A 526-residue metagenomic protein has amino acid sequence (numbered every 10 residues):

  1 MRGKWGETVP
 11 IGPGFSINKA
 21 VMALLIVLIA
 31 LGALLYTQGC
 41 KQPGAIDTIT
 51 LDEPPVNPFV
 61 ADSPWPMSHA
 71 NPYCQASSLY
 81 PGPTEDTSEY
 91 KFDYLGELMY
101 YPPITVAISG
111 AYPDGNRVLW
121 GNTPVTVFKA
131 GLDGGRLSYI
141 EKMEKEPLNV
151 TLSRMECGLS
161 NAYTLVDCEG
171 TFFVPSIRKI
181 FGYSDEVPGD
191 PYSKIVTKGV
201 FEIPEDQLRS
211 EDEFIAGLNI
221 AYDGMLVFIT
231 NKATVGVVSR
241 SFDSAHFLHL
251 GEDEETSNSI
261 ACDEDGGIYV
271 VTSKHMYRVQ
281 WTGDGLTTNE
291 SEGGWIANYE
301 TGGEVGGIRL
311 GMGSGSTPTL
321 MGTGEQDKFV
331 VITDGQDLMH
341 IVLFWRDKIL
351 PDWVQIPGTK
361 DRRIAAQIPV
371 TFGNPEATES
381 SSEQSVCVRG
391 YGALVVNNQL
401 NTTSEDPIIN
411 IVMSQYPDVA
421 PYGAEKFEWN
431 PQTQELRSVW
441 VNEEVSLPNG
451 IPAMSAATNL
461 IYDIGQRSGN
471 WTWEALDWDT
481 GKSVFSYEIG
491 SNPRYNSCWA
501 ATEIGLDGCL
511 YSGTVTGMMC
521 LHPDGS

Functional and structural regions predicted by a protein language model:
R2-K145, E169, D524-S526: Sequence/structural signature of beta-propeller modules and their immediately flanking N-terminal secretory/stalk
Y101-G115, S153-E169, L208-Y222, T256-E264 (+5 more regions): Structural signature of eukaryotic scaffold interfaces centered on beta-propeller domains
I104-S109, V118, P124, D133-R178 (+2 more regions): Blade-loop segments of beta-propeller domains
P124-G135, I177-G189, K232-V238, K274-Q280 (+4 more regions): Structural motif
N149-L159, R178, D185-Y222, T230-K232 (+2 more regions): Asp-box/WD-like beta-propeller blade repeats and closely related beta-sheet repeat scaffolds
F329, S382-Y487: Loop/turn-rich, solvent-exposed surfaces of beta-rich toroidal or solenoidal domains
A366-E383, W440-I451, K482-L506: Conserved blade-ending motifs and adjacent loop-strand segments that build the rim/top face of beta-propeller domains
S497-S526: Blade-level signature of beta-propeller repeat domains, shared across WD40, Kelch, NHL, RCC1 and BNR/Asp-box propellers
